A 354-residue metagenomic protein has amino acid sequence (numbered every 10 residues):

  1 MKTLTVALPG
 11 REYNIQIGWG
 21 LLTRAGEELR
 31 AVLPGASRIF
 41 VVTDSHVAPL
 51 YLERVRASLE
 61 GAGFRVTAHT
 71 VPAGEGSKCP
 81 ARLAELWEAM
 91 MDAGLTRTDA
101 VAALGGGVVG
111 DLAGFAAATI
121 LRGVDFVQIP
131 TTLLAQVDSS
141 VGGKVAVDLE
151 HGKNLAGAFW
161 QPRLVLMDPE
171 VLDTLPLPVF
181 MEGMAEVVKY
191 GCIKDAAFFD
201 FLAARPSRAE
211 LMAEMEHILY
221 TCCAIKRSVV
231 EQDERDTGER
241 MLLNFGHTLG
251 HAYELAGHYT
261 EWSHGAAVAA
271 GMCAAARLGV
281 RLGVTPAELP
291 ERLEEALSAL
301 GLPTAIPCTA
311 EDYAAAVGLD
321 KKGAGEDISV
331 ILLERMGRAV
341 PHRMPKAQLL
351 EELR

Functional and structural regions predicted by a protein language model:
M1-A100: ATP/NTP phosphate-donor binding region
K2-L4, E12, A185-V187, V284-R354: C-terminal charged capping/lid subdomain of soluble metabolic enzymes
Q16, F115-S207: A glycine/threonine-rich phosphate-anchoring loop and its flanking beta-alpha core in nucleotide/phosphate-binding
T67-H69, A102, V127-I129, L164-M167 (+1 more regions): Hydrophobic/aromatic beta-strand patches that form the interior of the parallel beta-sheet core in alpha/beta enzyme
W87-L104, A113-Q128: Non-catalytic interfacial helical region
V108-F115, Q136-V137, A252: Short glycine/serine/threonine-rich phosphate/pyrophosphate-binding segments that cradle anionic phosphate groups
D200-E311: Active-site segments that bind and position negatively charged phosphate/pyrophosphate groups
